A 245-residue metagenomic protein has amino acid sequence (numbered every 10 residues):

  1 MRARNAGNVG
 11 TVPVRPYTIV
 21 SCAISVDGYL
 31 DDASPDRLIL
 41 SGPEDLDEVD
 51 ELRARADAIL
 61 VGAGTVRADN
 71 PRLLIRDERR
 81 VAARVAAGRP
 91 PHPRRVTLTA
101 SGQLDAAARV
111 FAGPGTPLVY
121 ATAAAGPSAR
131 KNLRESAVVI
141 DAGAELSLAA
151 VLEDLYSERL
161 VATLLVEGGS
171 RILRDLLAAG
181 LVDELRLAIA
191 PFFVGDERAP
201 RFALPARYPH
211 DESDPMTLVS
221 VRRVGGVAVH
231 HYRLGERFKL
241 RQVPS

Functional and structural regions predicted by a protein language model:
M1-S245: Enzymes that bind and transform nitrogen-containing heteroaromatic metabolites
